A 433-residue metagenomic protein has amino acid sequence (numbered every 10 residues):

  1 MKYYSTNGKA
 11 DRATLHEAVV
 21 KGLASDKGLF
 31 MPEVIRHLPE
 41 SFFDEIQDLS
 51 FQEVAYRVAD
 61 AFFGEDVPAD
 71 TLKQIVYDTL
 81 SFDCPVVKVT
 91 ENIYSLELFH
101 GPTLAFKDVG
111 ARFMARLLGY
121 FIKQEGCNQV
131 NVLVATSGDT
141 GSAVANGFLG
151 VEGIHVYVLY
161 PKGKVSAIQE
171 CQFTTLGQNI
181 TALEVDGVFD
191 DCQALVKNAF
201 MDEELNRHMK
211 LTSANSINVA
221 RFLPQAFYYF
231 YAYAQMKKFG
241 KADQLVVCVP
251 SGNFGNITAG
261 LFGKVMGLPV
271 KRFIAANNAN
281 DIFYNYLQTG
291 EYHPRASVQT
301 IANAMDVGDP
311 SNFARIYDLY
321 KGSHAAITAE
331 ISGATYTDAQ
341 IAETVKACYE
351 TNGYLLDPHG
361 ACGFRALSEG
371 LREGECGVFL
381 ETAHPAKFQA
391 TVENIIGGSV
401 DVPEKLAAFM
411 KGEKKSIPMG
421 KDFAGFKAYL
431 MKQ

Functional and structural regions predicted by a protein language model:
M1-Q433: PLP-dependent amino-acid enzyme catalytic core
